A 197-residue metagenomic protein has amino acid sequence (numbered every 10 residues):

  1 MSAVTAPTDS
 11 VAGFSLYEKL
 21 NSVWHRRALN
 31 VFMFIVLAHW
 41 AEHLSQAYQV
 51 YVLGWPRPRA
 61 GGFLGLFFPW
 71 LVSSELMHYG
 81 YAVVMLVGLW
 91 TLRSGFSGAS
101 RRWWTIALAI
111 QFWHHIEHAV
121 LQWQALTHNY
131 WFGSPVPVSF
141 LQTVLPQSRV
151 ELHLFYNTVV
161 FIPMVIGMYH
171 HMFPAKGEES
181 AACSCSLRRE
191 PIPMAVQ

Functional and structural regions predicted by a protein language model:
S2-L37: Cytosolic juxtamembrane helix and N-cap/initiation of the first transmembrane helix
E18-A28, F32, F67-S74, F96-W103 (+2 more regions): Membrane-interface helix-boundary signature
N30-H43, W103-W123: Hydrophobic alpha-helical membrane-insertion segments
A41-P56, A119-W131: Membrane-helix interface motif
V52-P69: Perimembrane loop-to-helix junctions flanking transmembrane segments
F67-V83, F140-P163: Hydrophobic alpha-helical transmembrane segments
Y81-G98, Y156-A181: Transmembrane alpha-helical segments in integral membrane proteins
G177-Q197: Short, highly charged, low-complexity non-transmembrane loops/tails of multi-pass membrane proteins
